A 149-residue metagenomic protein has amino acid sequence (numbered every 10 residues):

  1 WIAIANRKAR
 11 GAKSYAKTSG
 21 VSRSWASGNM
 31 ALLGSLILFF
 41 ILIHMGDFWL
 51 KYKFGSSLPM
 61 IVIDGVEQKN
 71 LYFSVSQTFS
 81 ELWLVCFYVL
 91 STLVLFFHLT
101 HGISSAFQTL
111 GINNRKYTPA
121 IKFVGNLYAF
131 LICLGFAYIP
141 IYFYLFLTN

Functional and structural regions predicted by a protein language model:
W1-N149: Membrane-embedded alpha-helical bundles that constitute the cytochrome b-like, heme-associated redox core of multi-pass
